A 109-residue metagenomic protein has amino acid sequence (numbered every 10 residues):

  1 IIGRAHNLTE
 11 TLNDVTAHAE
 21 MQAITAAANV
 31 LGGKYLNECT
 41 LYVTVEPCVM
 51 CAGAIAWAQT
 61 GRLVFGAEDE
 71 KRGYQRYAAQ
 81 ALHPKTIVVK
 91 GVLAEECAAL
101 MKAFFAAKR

Functional and structural regions predicted by a protein language model:
I2-G3: A structural microfeature
L8-T25: A short, polar/charged loop-to-alpha-helix boundary motif
T9, V43, A67: Residues that line or immediately flank small-molecule/substrate-binding pockets and catalytic motifs
G33-E46: Immediate flanking context of iron-sulfur cluster ligation sites
P47-R109: Zinc-dependent deaminase
